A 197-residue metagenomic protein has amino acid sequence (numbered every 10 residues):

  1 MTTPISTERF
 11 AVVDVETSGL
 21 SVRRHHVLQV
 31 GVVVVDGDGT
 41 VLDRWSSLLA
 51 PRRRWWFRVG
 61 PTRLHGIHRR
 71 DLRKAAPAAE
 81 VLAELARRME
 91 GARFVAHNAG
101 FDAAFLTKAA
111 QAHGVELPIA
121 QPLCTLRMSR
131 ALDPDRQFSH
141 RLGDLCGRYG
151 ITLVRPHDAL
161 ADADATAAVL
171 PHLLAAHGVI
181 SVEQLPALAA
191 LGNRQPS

Functional and structural regions predicted by a protein language model:
M1-I119, R136-H157: Conserved non-catalytic scaffold segment of RNase H-like nuclease domains
M1-T3, R148, A167-S197: Acidic two-metal-ion nuclease catalytic site recognized across multiple nuclease folds, prominently DnaQ/RNase D-T
R73, A79-L82, S129, A167 (+1 more regions): Generic structural signal for individual residues within well-ordered alpha-helical segments across diverse proteins
L106, M128, T166-L170: Buried hydrophobic packing segments
E116-S129: Conserved beta-strand -> loop -> alpha-helix junction used to position metal-binding or nucleic-acid-contacting
D162: Short, conserved phosphate/pyrophosphate- and ester-handling motifs at nucleotide-, phospho-/glycolipid
